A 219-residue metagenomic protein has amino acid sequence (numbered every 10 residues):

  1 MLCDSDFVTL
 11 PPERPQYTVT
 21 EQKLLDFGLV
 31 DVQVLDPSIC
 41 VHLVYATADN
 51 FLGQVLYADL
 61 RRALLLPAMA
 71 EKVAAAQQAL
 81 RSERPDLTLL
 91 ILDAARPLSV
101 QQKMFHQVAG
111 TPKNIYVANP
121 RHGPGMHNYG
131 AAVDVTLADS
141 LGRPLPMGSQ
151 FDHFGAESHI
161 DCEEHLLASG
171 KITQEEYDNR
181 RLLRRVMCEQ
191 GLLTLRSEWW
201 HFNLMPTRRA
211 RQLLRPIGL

Functional and structural regions predicted by a protein language model:
M1-A94, M104-S197, P206-L219: Extracytoplasmic cell-surface/polysaccharide-interacting catalytic and binding patches
P97: Segments that shape or occlude catalytic/ligand-binding pockets
V100: Short, well-ordered surface patches within globular domains
F202: Conserved metal-phosphate-binding beta-hairpin within the catalytic cores of diverse ATP-dependent phosphoryl-transfer
